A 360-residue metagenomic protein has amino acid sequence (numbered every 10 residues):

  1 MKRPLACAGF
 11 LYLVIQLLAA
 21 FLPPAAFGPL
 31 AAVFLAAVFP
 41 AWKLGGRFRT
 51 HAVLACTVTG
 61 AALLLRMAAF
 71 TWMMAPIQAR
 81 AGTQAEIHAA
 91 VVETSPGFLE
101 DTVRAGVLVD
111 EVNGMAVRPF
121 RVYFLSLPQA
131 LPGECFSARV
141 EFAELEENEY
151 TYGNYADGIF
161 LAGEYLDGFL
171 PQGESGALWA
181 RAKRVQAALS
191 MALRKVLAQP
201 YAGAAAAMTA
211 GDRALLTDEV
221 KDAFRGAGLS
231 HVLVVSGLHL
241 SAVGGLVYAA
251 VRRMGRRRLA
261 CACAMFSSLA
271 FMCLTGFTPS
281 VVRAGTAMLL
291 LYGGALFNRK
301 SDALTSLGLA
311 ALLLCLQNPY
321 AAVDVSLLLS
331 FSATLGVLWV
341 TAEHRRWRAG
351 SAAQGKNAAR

Functional and structural regions predicted by a protein language model:
M1-P4, K43-H51, R252-L259, A295-T305: Membrane-helix interface "capping/anchor" motifs
M1-Q78: N-terminal leader/targeting segments
G9-L13, P24, F277-R360: Internal transmembrane alpha-helical bundles of multi-pass membrane proteins
G9-L17, V33-F39, A242-Y248, A264-M272 (+2 more regions): Hydrophobic, membrane-inserted alpha-helices
G82-L99: Structural detector for short beta-strands of small beta-barrel domains
I87-A90, P132-E149: Flexible glycine-rich surface loops and low-complexity tracts that mediate binding to linear polymers
G114-A130: Beta-strand/loop nucleic-acid-binding surfaces
L161-A287, Y292-G293: Aromatic-rich juxtamembrane segments at the membrane interface
